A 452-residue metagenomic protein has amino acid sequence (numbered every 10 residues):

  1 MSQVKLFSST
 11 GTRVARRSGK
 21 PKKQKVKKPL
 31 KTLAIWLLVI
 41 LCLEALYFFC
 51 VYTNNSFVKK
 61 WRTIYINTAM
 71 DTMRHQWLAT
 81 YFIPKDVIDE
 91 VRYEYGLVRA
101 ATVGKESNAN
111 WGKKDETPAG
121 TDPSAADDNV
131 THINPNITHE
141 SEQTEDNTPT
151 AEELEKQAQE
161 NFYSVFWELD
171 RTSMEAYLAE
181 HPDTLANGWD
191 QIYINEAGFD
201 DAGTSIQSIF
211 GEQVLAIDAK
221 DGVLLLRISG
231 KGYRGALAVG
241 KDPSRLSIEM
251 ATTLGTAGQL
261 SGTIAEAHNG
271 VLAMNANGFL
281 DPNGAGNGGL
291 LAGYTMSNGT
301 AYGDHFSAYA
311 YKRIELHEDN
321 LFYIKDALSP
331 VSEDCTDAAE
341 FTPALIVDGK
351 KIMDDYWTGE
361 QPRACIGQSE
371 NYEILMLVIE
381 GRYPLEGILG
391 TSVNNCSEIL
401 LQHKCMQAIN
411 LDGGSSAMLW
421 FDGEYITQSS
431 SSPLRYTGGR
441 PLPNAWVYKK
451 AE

Functional and structural regions predicted by a protein language model:
S2-E452: Gly/Ser/Thr/Pro-rich low-complexity, intrinsically disordered segments
